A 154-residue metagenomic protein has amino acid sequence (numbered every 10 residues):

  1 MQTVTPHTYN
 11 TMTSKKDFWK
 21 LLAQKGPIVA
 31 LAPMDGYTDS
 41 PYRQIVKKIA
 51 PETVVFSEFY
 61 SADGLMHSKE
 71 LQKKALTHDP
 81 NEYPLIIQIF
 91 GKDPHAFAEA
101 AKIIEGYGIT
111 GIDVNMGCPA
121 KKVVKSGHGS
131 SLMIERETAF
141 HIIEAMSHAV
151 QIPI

Functional and structural regions predicted by a protein language model:
M1-T11: N-terminal amphipathic/basic-hydrophobic helices that include classical n-h-c signal peptides and signal-anchor
V4, K16-K25: Structured C-terminal cap/extension of enzyme domains
Y9, T13-W19, M34-Y107: Glycine-rich, positively charged N-terminal anion/phosphate-binding segment
P27-V29: Extreme N-terminal starter segment of soluble prokaryotic enzymes
S57, T110-P119: Non-cysteine beta-strand/loop elements that form the S-adenosyl-L-methionine
L65-Q72, A120-A145: Active-site-adjacent beta->alpha loops and helix N-cap segments on the catalytic face of soluble alpha/beta enzymes
L76-P84, L132-I154: Alpha-helix-loop-beta-strand connector modules within alpha/beta enzyme cores
E105, I112-D113, V124-K125, G129: A structural preference for short, pocket-lining loop segments at secondary-structure junctions
